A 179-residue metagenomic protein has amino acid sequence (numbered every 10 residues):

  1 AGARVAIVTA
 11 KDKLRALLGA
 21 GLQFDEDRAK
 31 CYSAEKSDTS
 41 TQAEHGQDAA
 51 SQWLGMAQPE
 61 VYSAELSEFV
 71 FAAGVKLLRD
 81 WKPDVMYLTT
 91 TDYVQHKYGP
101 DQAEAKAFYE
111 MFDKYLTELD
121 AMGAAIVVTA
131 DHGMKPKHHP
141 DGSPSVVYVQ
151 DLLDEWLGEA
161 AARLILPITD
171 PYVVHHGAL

Functional and structural regions predicted by a protein language model:
A1-G99, D170-L179: His/Asp/Glu-rich, glycine-adjacent segments that coordinate divalent cations and/or stabilize oxyanion chemistry on
G2, L78, L116-L119, L153: Hydrophobic, Leu/Ile/Phe/Ala-enriched alpha-helical segments that form helix-helix packing faces
G21-D25, D101-E104, D141-V149: Short secondary-structure boundary/capping segments
D27-C31, F108-F112, V149-D151: Short, surface-exposed linear patches
G74, D84-T91, A105-D120, A124-K135: Beta-strand elements within well-structured catalytic alpha/beta cores of enzymes that handle phosphate/sulfate esters
H96, K114, A121-L179: Secreted, luminal/periplasmic, and some membrane-associated catalytic domains that remodel anionic oxygen-ester
